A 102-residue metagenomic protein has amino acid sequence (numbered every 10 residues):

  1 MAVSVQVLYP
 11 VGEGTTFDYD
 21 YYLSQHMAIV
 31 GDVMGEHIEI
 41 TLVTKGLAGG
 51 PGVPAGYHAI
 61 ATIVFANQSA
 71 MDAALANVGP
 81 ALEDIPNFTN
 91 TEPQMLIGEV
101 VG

Functional and structural regions predicted by a protein language model:
M1-G102: Macromolecular interaction modules
